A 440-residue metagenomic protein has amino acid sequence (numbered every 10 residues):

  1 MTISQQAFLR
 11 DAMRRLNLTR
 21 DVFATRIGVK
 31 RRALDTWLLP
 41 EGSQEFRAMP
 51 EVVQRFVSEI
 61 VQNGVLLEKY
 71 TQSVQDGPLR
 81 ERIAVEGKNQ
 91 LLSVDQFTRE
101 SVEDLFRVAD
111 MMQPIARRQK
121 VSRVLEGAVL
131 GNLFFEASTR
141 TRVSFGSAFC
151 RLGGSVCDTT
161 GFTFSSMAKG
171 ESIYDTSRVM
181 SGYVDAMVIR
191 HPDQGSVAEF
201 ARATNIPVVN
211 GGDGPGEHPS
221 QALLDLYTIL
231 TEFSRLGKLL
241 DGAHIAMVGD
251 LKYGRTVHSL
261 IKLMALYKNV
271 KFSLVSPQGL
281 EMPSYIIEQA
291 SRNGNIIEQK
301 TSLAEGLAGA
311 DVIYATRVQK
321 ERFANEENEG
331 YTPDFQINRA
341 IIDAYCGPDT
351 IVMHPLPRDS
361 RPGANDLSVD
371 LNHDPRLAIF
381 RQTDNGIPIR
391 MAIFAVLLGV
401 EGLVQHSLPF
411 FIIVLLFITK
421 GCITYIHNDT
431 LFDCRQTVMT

Functional and structural regions predicted by a protein language model:
M1-L16, Q54: A short, Lys/Arg-rich alpha-helix, primarily the initiator
F23-A24: Short alpha-helical "recognition helix" segments of helix-turn-helix
V29-A48: Recognition helix of helix-turn-helix/homeodomain-like DNA-binding domains that insert into the DNA major groove
A48-E68: DNA major-groove recognition helix of helix-turn-helix/homeodomain DNA-binding modules
P78-V143: Positively charged, low-complexity intrinsically disordered leader regions
R123-L230, S360: Phosphate/diphosphate ligand-binding glycine-rich loop within oxidoreductases
R140-S147, K238-A315: Glycine-rich phosphate/diphosphate-binding loop of Rossmann-like nucleotide-binding domains
A290-V369: Rossmann-like adenosine-cofactor binding region
